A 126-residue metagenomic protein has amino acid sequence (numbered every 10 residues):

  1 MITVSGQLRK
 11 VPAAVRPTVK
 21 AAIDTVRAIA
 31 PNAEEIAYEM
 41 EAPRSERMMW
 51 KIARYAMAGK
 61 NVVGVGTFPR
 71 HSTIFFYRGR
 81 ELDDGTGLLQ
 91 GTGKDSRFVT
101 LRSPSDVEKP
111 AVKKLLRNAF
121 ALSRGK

Functional and structural regions predicted by a protein language model:
M1-K126: Charge-dense, helix-prone N-terminal extensions
